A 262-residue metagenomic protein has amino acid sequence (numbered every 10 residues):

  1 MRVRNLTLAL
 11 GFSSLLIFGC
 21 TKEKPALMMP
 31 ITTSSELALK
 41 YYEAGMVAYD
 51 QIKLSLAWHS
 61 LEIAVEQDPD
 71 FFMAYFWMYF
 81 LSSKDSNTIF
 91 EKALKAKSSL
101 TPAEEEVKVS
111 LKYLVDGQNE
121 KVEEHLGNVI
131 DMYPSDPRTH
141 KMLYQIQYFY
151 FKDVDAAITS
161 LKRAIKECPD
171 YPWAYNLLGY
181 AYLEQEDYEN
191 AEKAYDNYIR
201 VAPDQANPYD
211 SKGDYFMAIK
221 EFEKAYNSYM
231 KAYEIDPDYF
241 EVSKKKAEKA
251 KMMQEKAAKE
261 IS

Functional and structural regions predicted by a protein language model:
E23-K40, A93-E104: TPR-adjacent "capping" and linker segments in tetratricopeptide-repeat scaffold/adaptor proteins
S34-I63, Q67, E105-E124, M132-R138 (+1 more regions): Alpha-helical segment of the N-proximal tetratricopeptide repeat
S35, P69, S98-T101, P134-S135 (+3 more regions): Short coil turns that delineate tetratricopeptide repeat
L39, M73, E104, R138 (+3 more regions): Start-of-helix register in tetratricopeptide repeats
M46, F80, L111, Q145-I146 (+3 more regions): Residue-level recognition of tetratricopeptide repeat
I52-H59, S82-K92, G117-H125, Y150-R163 (+3 more regions): Structural signature of tandem alpha-helical TPR/SEL1-like repeats, specifically the intra-repeat loop/turn
E62-E66, K95-S98, I130-M132, K162-E167 (+2 more regions): Conserved structural position within tetratricopeptide repeats
W77, M142-L143, L177, S211 (+1 more regions): Canonical tetratricopeptide repeat
